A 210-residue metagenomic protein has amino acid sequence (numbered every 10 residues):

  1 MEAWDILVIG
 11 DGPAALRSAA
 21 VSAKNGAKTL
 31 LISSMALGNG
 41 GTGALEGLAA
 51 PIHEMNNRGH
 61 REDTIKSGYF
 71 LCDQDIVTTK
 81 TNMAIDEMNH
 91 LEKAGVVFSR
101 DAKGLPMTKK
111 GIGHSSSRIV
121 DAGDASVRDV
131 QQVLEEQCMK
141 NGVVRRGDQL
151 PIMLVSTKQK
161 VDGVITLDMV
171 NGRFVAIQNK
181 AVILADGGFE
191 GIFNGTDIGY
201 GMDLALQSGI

Functional and structural regions predicted by a protein language model:
M1-E62, R100-A102, P106, A122-I210: Residues forming the flavin
A44, D86, G113-H114, S156: Charge-rich, low-complexity amphipathic helices in intrinsically disordered tails/linkers adjacent to domains
L45-E46, G68-L71, K110-R118, I183-G187: Gly-rich Lys/Arg/Thr-decorated short loops/hinges at beta-loop-alpha junctions or inter-strand turns that position
K66, F70, Q74-T81, V120-R128 (+1 more regions): Hydrophobic alpha-helical scaffolding
G68-M107: Rossmann-like flavin
E92, G113-H114, N171: A generic, residue-level signal for flexible/boundary positions that often mark functional hotspots
